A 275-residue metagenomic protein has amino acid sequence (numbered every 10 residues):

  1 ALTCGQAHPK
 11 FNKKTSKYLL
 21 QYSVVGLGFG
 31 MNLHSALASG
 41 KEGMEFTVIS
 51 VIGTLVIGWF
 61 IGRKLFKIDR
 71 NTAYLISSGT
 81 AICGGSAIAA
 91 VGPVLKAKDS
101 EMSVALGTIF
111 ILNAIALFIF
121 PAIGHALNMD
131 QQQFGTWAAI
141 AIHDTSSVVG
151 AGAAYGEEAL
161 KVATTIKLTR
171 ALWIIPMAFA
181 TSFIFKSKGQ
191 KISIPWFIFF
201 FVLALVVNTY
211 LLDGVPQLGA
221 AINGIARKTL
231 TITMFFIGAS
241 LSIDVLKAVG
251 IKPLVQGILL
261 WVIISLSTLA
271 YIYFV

Functional and structural regions predicted by a protein language model:
A1, K17-L19, G40-G53, S77-T80 (+3 more regions): Structural signature of hydrophobic alpha-helical transmembrane segments
A1-Y18, V25-S35, P176-R227, T233-G250 (+1 more regions): Structural signature of multi-pass alpha-helical membrane transport proteins
C4-P9, K41-F46, N71-Y74, V104-A105 (+4 more regions): Short alpha-helical transmembrane interface motifs in multi-pass membrane proteins
T15, L19-R70, G92-T108, G250: Helix-loop-helix hairpins and the membrane-proximal interhelical loops of multi-pass alpha-helical transport proteins
Y18-M31, S50, T54, I76-I88 (+5 more regions): Small-residue-rich segments of transmembrane alpha-helices in multi-pass membrane proteins, especially helix faces
L33-G43, G124-F134, A153-V162, A270-V275: Helix-coil boundary and interhelical linker segments in multi-pass alpha-helical membrane proteins
E45-S77, I111-M129, K247-V275: Transmembrane alpha-helices that form the ion-translocation and gating core of multi-pass ion transport proteins
I68-A116, Q133-G156, I225: Alpha-helical membrane segments and immediately flanking helix-loop junctions that form or couple to the substrate/ion
